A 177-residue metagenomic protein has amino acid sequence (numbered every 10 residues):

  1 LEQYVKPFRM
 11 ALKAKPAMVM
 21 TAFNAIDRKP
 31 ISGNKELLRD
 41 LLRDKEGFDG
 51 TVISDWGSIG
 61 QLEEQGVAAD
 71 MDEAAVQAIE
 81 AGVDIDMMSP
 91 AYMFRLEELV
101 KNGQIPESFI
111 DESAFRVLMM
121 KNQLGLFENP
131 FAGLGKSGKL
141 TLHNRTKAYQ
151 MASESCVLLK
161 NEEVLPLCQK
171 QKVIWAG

Functional and structural regions predicted by a protein language model:
L1-G177: Glycoside hydrolase catalytic-domain context in secreted enzymes
